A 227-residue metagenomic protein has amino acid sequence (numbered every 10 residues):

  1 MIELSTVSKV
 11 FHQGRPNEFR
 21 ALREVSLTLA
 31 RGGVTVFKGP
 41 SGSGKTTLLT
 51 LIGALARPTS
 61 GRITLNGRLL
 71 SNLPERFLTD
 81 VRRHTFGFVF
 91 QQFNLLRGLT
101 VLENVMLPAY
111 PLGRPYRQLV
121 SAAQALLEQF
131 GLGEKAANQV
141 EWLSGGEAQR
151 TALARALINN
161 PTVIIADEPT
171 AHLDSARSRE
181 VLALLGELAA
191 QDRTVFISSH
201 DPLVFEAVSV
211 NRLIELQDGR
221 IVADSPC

Functional and structural regions predicted by a protein language model:
F19, L70-G87, A190: ABC ATPase NBD coupling module
K38-P40: The feature captures the beta-strand-to-loop junction immediately N-terminal to the Walker
G53: Helix-to-loop junction immediately C-terminal to a conserved catalytic motif
G61-L69: Conserved ABC transporter NBD signature motif
N138, N159, Q191: Conserved signature/switch motifs of ABC ATPase nucleotide-binding domains
Q139-L143, E147-Q149: Conserved ABC ATPase signature
I164-D167: Catalytic Walker B motif of ABC-type/P-loop ATPase nucleotide-binding domains
